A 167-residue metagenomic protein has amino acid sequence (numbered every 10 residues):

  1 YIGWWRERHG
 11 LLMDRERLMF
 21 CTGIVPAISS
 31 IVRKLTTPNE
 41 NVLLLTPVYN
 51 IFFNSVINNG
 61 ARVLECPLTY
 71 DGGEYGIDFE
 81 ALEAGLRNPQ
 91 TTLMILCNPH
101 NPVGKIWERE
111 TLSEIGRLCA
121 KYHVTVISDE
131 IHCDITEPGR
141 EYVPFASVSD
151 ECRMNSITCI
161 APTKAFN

Functional and structural regions predicted by a protein language model:
Y1-R117, D134-I135, G139-E151, I157: Conserved core of the PLP fold type I
N98, V126-I127: Residue-level marker for buried hydrophobic side chains located in beta-strands that build the well-ordered beta-sheet
E130: Walker B catalytic acidic pair
C133-D134, A165: Residues immediately C-terminal
N155-N167: PLP-dependent aminotransferase class I/II
